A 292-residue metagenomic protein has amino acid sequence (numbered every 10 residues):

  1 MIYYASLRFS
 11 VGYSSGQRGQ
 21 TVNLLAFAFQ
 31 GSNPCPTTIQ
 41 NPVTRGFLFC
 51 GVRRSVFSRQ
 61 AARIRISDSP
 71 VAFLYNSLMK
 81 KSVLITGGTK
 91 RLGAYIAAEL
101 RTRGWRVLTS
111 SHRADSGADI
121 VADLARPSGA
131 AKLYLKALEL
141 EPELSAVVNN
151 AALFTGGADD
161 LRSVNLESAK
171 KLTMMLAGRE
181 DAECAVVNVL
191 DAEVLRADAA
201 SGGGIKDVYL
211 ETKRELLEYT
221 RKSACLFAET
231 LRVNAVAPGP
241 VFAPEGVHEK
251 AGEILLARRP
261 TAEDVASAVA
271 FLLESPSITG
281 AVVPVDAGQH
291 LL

Functional and structural regions predicted by a protein language model:
T89, G93, A97: N-terminal Rossmann NAD(P)H-binding glycine-rich loop of SDR-like oxidoreductase domains
A98, A169-K170, M174, L210-R221 (+3 more regions): Conserved active-site helix of classical SDR/Rossmann-fold NAD(P)-dependent CH-OH oxidoreductases
S116-S128: Rossmann-fold cofactor-recognition segment
L153-G157, A185-A228, P240: Catalytic loop of short-chain dehydrogenase/reductase
L217-T220, L226-V241, L256, I278-V285: Conserved Rossmann-fold SDR core element
G246-D264: Catalytic Tyr-x(3-8)-Lys segment
R258-V285, H290-L291: C-terminal substrate-recognition "lid" of short-chain dehydrogenase/reductases
